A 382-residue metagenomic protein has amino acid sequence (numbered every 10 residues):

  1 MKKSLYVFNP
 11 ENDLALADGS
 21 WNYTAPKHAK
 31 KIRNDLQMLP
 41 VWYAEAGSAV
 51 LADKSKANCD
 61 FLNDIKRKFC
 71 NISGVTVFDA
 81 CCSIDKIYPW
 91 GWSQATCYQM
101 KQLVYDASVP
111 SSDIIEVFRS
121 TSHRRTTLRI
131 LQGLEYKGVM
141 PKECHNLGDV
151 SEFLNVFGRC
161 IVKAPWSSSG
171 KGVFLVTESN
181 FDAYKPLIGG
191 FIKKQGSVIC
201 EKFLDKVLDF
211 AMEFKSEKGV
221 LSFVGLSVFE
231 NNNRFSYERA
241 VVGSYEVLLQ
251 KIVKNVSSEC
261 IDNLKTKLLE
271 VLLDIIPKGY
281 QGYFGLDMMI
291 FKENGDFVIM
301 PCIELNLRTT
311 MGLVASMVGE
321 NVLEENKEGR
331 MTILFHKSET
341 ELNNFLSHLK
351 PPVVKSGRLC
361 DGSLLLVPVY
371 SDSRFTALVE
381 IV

Functional and structural regions predicted by a protein language model:
M1-Y43: N-terminal-proximal low-complexity accessory segments that begin disordered and transition into the first
A29-Y43, L51-E152: Conserved N-proximal alpha/beta basic substrate-recognition cap immediately N-terminal to, or forming the N-lobe
L131, L154-L175, I192-K206, L286 (+1 more regions): ATP-grasp fold ATP-binding core
C160-Y184, F210-A211, N233-I252: Glycine-rich phosphate-binding loop of ATP-grasp-fold ATP-dependent ligases
F181-E238, I290-C302: Phosphate-binding site of ATP-dependent enzymes
F214-E270, N306-M331: ATP-dependent carboxylate/phosphate-activation module, predominantly the ATP-grasp catalytic core and closely related
F223, S236-V298, H336-L359: A long amphipathic alpha-helix within ATP-dependent nucleotide-binding catalytic cores
L323-V382: Peripheral (often C-terminal) accessory segments that flank ATP-dependent C-N-forming ligase machineries
